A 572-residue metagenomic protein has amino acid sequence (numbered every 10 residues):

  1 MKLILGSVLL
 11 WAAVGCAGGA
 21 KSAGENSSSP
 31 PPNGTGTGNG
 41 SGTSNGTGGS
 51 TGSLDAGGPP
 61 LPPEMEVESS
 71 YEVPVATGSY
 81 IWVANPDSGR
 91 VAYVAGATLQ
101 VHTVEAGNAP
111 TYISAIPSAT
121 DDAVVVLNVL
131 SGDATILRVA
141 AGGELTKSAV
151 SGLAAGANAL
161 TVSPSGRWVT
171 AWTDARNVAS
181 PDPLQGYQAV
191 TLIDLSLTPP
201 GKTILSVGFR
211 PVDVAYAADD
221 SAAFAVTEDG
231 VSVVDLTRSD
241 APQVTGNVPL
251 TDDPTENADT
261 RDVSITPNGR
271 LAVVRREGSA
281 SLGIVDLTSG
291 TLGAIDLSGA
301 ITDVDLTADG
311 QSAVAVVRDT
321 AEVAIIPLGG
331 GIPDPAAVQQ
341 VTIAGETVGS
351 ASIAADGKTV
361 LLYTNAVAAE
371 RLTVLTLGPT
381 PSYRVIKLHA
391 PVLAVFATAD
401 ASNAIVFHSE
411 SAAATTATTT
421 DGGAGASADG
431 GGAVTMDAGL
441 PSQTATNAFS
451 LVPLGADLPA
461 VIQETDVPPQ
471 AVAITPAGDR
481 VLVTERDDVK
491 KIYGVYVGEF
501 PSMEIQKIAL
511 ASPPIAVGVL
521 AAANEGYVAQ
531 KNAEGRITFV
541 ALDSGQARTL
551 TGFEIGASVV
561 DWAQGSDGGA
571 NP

Functional and structural regions predicted by a protein language model:
C16-E64, T418-G431, D437, D567: Ser/Thr-rich, Pro/Gly/Ala-heavy low-complexity intrinsically disordered linkers and tails of secreted extracellular
L54-T103, I113-P117, D122-V124: An edge-strand/N-cap motif at the start of beta-rich repeat modules
G57-P63, L99-E105, G143-S151, P199-S206 (+7 more regions): A short beta-strand motif characteristic of beta-propeller blades
P60-V73, N108-P117, A155-V162, F209-Y216 (+7 more regions): Repeated scaffold domains used in trafficking and secretory/extracellular systems, primarily beta-propellers
G78-S79, T120-D122, S165-R167, D219-S221 (+6 more regions): Short coil/turn segments that connect the beta-strands within blades of beta-propeller domains
S88-G89, L130-D133, A175-S180, G230-S232 (+6 more regions): Short glycine/acidic-enriched loop and turn motifs that connect beta-strands
W172-Q185, S409-Q443, R486: Short, conserved, GDST-rich strand-edge loop motifs in beta-rich repeat architectures
A521, A529-P572: Blade-level signature of beta-propeller repeat domains, shared across WD40, Kelch, NHL, RCC1 and BNR/Asp-box propellers
